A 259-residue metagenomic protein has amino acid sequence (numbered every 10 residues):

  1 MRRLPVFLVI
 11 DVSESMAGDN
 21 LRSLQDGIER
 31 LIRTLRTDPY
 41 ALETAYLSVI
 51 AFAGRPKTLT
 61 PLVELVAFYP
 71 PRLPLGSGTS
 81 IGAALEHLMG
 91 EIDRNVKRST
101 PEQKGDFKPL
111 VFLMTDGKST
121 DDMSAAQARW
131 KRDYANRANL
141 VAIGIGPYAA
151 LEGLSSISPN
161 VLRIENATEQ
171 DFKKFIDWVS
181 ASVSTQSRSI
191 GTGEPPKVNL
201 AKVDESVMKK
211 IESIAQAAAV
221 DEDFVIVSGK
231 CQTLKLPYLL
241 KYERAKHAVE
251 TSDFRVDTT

Functional and structural regions predicted by a protein language model:
M1-T60, L88, L110-M114: Von Willebrand factor
R3-L4, F107-K108, N136-N139, S158-P159: Short glycine-/polar-rich loops that comprise or flank the Walker A/P-loop and associated switch/sensor motifs
E14, K57, A67-F107, N139-G153 (+2 more regions): Von Willebrand factor
I28-R36, H87-K97, A126-W130: Short, well-ordered amphipathic alpha-helices
L35-L42, D93-Q103, D133-Y134, S187: Alpha-helix termini
S99, G117-I157: VWA/integrin I-like adhesion module and closely mimicked acidic/polar interface patches used
P147-D204, M208, V227, T233: Von Willebrand factor A/integrin I-like adhesion domains
L236-T258: An acidic, Ser/Thr-enriched
